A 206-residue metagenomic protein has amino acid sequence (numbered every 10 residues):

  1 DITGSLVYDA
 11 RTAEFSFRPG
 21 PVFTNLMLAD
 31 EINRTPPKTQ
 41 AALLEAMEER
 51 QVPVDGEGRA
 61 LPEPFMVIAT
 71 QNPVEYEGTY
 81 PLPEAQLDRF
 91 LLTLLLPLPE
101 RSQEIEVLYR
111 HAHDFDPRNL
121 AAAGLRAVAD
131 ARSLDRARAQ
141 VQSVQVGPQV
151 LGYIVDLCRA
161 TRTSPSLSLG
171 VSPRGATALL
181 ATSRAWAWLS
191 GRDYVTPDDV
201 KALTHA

Functional and structural regions predicted by a protein language model:
S5, P19-P21, A60-P64, G170 (+1 more regions): Glycine/charge-rich, flexible interdomain linkers and switch-proximal surface loops that mediate coupling
L6, G58, P99, S172 (+1 more regions): Gly/Ser/Thr-rich beta-alpha loop segments that engage phosphate groups in nucleotides
Y8-L28: Conserved alpha-helical scaffold flanking the Walker A/P-loop in AAA+ ATPase domains
D9-E14, E31-T39, M47-V144, R184-W186: Canonical AAA+ ATPase core
H113-A206: Basic, amphipathic alpha-helical bundle interface domains used for macromolecular binding and assembly
